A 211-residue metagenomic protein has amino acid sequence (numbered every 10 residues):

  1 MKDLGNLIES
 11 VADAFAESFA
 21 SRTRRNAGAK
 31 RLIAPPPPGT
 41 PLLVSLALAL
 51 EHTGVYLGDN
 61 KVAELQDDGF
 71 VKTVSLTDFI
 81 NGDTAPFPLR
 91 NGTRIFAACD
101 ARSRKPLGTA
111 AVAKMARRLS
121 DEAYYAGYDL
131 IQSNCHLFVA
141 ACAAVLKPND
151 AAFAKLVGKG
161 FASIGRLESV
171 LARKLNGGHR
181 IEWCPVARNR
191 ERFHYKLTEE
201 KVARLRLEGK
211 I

Functional and structural regions predicted by a protein language model:
K2-T23, A113, R118-I211: Activation targets extended, charge/polar-rich intrinsically disordered C-terminal tails
A16, G28, I33-R102: Glycine-rich catalytic cores of cysteine/serine-nucleophile enzymes that process amide/ester linkages in cell-envelope
K30, N60, V71, T84 (+6 more regions): Compositionally biased, intrinsically disordered low-complexity regions
S103-R104, G127: A general boundary/transition motif marking the beginning of the first structured unit of a protein
R104-K114: A structural motif
